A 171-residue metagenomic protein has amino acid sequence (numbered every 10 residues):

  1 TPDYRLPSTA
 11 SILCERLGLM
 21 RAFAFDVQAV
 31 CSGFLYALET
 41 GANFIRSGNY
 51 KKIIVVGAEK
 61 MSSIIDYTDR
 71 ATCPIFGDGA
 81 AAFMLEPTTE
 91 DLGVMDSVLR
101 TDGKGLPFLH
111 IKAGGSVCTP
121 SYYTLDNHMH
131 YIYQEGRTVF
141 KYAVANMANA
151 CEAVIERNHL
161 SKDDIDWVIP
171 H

Functional and structural regions predicted by a protein language model:
T1-I53: Conserved catalytic cysteine-centered active-site region of acyl-thioester-dependent Claisen-condensing enzymes
T1-R5, I165-H171: Glycine-rich phosphate-binding loops at beta-strand->alpha-helix junctions
Y4-L6, L35, M61-I65, G103-L106: Short, well-ordered, mixed-charge alpha-helical segments that flank or form enzyme active sites
Q28, I53-E59, L85-E86, V98: Short beta-strand segments
F44-A80: Flexible, glycine-rich active-site loops centered on histidine and acidic residues that chelate a metal or position
D69-K141, A145, N149: Condensing-enzyme catalytic core mediating Claisen C-C bond formation in acyl metabolism
N149-D166: Phosphate/pyrophosphate-binding loops at sites that engage ATP/ADP/AMP, CoA/4′-phosphopantetheine, polyphosphate
